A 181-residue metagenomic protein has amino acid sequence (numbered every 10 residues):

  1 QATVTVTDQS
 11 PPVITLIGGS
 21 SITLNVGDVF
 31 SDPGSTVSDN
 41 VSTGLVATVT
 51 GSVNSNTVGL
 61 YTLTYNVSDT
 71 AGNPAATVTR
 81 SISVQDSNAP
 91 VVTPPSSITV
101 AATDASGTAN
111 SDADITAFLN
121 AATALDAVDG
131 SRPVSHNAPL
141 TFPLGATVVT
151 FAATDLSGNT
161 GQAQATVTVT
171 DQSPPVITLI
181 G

Functional and structural regions predicted by a protein language model:
Q1, P11, G19, D32 (+8 more regions): Surface-exposed or flexible loop/turn and strand-edge residues in extracellular/cell-surface modules
A2, V6, S20-I22, N40-I82 (+1 more regions): Serine/threonine-rich, repeat-prone extracellular segments and beta-strand-based repeat modules of secreted/surface
V4-D8, I82-D86, A102, V167-D171: Interdomain boundary/hinge segments at the C-termini of tandem beta-sandwich modules
V4-T7, P11-D28, V91-T108, V176-G181: Short, solvent-exposed loop/edge segments of extracellular or virion-exposed proteins
Q9, D69, S87, D155 (+1 more regions): Short, acidic, Ser/Thr-enriched surface-loop or helix-capping motifs
P12, L16, S35, Y61-Y65 (+6 more regions): Extracellular/surface recognition and adhesion modules
G19-A47, S97-H136: Extracellular ectodomain surface segments
V29-P33, V58-T62, T116-N120, L144-V148 (+1 more regions): A short, compositionally biased
